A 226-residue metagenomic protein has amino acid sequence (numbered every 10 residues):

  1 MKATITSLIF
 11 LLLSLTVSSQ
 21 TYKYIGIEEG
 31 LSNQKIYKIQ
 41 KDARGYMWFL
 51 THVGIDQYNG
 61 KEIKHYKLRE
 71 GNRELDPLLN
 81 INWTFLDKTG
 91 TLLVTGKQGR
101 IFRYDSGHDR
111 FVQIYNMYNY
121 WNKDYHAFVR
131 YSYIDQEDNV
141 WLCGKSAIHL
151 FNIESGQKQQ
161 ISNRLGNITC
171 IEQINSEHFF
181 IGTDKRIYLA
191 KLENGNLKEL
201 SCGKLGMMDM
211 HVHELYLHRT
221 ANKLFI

Functional and structural regions predicted by a protein language model:
M1-I226: Carboxylate-rich, polar loop motifs that coordinate divalent cations or form catalytic acidic clusters
